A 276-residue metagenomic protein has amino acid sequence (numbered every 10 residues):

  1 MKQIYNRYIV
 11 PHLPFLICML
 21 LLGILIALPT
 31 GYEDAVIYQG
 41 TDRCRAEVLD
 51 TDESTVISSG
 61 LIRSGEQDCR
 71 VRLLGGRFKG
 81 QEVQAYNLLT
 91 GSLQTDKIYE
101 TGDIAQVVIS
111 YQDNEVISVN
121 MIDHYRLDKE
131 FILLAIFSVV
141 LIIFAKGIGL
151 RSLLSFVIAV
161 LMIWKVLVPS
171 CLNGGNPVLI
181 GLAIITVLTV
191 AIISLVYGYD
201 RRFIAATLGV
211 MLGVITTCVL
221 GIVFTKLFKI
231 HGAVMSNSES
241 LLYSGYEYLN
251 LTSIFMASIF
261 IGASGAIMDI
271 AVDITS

Functional and structural regions predicted by a protein language model:
M1-T41: Hydrophobic secretory-pathway targeting helix
Y5-N6, N120-L127, N173-L179, Y248: Interfacial loop-to-helix junctions that mark the boundaries of transmembrane helices in multi-pass membrane
G40-G65, A105: Structural detector for short beta-strands of small beta-barrel domains
C69-G75, A85, V107: SH3/SH3-like beta-barrel fold
E82-T90: Short, structured beta-strand/loop micro-motifs enriched in basic residues and often containing a Trp
G91-K129: Extended, hydrophilic extramembrane loops/domains of integral membrane proteins
A135-I142, G147-L242, L249-M268: Transmembrane alpha-helical segments that form the functional core of multipass membrane systems
V272-S276: Re-entrant/interfacial helical elements at transmembrane boundaries that shape and gate the permeation pathway
